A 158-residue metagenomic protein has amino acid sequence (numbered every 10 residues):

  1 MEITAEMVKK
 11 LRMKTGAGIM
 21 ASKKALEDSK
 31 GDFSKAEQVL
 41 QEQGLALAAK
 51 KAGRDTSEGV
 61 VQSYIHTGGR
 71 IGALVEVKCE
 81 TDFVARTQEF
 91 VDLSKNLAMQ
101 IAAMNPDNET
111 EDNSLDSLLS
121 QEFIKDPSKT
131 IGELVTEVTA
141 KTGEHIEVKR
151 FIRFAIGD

Functional and structural regions predicted by a protein language model:
E2-D158: N-terminal assembly/interaction segments in proteins that build large macromolecular machines
